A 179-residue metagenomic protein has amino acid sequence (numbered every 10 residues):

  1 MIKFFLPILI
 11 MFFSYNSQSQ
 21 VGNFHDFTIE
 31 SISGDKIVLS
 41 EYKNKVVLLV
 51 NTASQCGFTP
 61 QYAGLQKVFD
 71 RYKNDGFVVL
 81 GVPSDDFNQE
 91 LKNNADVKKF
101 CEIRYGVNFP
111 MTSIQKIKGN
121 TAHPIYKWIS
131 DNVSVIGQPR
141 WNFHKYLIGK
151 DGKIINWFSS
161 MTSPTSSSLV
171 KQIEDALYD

Functional and structural regions predicted by a protein language model:
F4-F13: Sec-dependent N-terminal signal peptides
Q18-S40: N-terminal "domain-start" segment that seeds a small globular fold
N23-F24, T28, A95-N142: Short, internal strand/loop/helix patches that form the active-site neighborhood or redox-interaction surface
S31, N44, N51-Q55: Amphipathic alpha-helical repeat scaffolds
K45-V46, Q55, P60-V82, E102-Y105: Conserved helix-turn-beta segment immediately C-terminal to the redox Cys motif in thioredoxin-like folds
S54-C56, S84-Q89, K116-G119, I154 (+1 more regions): Solvent-exposed loop/turn segments at secondary-structure junctions within structured extracellular/periplasmic domains
P124-K127, D131-D179: Thiol-/selenol-based redox modules, centered on thioredoxin-like and closely related oxidoreductase domains
